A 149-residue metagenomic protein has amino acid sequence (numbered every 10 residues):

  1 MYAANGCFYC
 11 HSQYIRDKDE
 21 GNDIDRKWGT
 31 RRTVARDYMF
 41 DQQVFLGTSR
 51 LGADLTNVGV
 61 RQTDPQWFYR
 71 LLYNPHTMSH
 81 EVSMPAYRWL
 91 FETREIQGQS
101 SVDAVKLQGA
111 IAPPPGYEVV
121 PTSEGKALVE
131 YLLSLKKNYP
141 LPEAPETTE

Functional and structural regions predicted by a protein language model:
M1-Q13: Sequence/structural segment immediately N-terminal to covalent heme-attachment motifs in c-type and related
S12-R50, V60-P65, R70, N74-E149: Flexible coil segments in periplasmic/lumen-exposed cytochrome c-class electron-transfer proteins
